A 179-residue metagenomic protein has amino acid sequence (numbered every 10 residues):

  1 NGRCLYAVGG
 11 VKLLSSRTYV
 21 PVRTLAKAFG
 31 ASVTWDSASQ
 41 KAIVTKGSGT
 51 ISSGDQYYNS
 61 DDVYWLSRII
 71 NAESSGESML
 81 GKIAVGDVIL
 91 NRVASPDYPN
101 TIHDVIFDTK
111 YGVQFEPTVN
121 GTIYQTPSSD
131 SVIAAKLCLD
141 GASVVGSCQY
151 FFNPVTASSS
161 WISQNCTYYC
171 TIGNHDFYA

Functional and structural regions predicted by a protein language model:
N1-S67: Primary recognition of N-terminal secretory signal peptides and signal-anchoring hydrophobic helices
S52-A179: Bacterial extracytoplasmic/cell-wall-associated proteins, especially those involved in peptidoglycan
